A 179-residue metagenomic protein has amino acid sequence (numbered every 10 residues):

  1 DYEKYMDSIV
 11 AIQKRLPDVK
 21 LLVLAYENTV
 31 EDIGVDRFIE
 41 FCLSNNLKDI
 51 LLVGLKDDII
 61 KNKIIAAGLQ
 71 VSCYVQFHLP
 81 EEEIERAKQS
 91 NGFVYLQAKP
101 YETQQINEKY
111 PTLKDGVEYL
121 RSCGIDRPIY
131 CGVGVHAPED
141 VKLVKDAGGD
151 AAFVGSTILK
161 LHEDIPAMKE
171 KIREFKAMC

Functional and structural regions predicted by a protein language model:
D1-L55: Active-site beta->alpha loop and helix N-cap motifs at the rims of alpha/beta catalytic domains
L21-A25, I50-L52, V71-V75, V94-L96 (+2 more regions): Hydrophobic faces of well-ordered beta-strands that scaffold small-molecule active sites in alpha/beta enzyme cores
G34-E40, E108-G116, M168-K171: Charged helix-capping and loop-helix junction motifs
D36-R37, H78-Q89, C131, V135-A152: Catalytic cores of alpha/beta
C42-K48, I64-S72, K88-Y95, A147-A151: Glycine-enriched alpha-helix->loop->beta-strand junction motifs that scaffold or abut catalytic
N45-I59, Y95-Q105, K145-M168: Glycine-rich phosphate-binding active-site loops on the catalytic face of alpha/beta enzymes
I84-L120, L161-D164: Glycine/Thr-rich beta-alpha phosphate-binding loop at enzyme active sites
Y119-I125, H136-C179: Alpha/beta catalytic cores of nucleotide-metabolism and tRNA/nucleoside-modifying enzymes
